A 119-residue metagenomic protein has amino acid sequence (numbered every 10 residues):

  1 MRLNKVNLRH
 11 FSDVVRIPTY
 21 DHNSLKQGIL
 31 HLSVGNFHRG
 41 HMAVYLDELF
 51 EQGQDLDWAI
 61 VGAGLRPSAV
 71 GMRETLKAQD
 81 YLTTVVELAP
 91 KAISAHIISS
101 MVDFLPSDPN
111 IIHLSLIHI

Functional and structural regions predicted by a protein language model:
L3-S115: An N-terminal structural lobe/cap that precedes and organizes the functional/catalytic core across diverse proteins
I117-I119: Conserved small/polar residues in nucleotide/adenosyl-binding loops
